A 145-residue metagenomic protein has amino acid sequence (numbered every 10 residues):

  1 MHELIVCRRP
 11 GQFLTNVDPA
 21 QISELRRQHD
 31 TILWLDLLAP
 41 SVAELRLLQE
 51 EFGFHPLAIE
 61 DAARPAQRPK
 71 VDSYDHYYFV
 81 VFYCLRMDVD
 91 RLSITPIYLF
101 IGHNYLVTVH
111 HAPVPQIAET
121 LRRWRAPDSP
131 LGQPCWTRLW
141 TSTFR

Functional and structural regions predicted by a protein language model:
M1-R145: Peripheral, non-transmembrane regulatory/ligand-interaction domains of membrane transport proteins
